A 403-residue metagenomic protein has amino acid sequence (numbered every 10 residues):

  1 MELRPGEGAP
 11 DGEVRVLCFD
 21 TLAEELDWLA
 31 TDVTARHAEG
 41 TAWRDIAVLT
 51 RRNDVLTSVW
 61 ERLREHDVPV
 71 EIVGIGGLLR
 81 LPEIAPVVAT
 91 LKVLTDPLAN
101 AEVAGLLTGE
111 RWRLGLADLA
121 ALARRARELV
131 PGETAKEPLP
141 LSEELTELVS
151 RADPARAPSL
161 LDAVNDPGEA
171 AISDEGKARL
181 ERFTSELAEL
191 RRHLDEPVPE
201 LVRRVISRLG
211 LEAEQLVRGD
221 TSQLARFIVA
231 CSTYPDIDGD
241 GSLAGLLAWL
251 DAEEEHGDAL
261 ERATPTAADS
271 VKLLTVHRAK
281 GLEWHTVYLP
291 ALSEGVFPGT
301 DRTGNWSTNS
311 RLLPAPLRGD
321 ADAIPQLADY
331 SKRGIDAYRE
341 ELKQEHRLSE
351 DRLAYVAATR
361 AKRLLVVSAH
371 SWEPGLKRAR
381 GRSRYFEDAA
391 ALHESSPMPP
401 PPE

Functional and structural regions predicted by a protein language model:
M1-L49, V103-A104, T146, P158-A171 (+1 more regions): Inter-lobe coupling/hinge region of RecA-like P-loop helicase motors
E13-V16, V70-I72, L273: Conserved beta-strand scaffold positions in the cores of enzyme catalytic domains, especially in NTP/NDP-utilizing
E25-A35, V55, P86, R352-L353: Well-ordered alpha-helical segments embedded in enzymatic catalytic cores
A42-W43, N53-V68, L81, V88-L364 (+3 more regions): Conserved helicase C-terminal RecA-like lobe
I75-P82: Glycine-rich loop motifs involved in handling phospho/adenylate chemistry
P402-E403: Acidic, low-complexity intrinsically disordered tails
